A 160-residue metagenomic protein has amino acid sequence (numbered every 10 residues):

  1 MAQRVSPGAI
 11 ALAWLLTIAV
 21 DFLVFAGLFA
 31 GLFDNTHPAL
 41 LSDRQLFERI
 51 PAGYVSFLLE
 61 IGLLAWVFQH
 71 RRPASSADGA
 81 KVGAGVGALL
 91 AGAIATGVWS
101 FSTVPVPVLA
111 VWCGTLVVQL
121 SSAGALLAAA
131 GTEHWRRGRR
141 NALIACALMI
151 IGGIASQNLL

Functional and structural regions predicted by a protein language model:
M1-L160: Juxtamembrane/disordered regions of integral membrane proteins
